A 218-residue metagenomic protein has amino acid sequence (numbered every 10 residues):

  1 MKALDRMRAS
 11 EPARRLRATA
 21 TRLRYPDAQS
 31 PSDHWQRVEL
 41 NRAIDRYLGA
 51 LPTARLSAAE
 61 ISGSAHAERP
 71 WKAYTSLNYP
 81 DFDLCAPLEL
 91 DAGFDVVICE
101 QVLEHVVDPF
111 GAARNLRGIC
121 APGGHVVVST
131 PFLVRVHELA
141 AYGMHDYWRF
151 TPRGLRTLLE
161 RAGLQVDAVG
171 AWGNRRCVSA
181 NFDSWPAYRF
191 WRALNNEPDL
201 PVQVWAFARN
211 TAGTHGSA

Functional and structural regions predicted by a protein language model:
M1-V96, F110-A113, P201-V204, T211-A218: Conserved N-terminal segment of class I S-adenosyl-L-methionine
Y25-R37, F110-N115, H125-A218: S-adenosyl-L-methionine-dependent methyltransferase catalytic module, highlighting the catalytic core
E60, C99, V128: Redox-cofactor binding/interface segments in oxidoreductases and associated redox assembly factors
V96-V102: A short beta-strand submotif of the Rossmann-like class I SAM-dependent methyltransferase core that lines
V102, V106, M144-H145: A generic secondary-structure micro-motif detector that highlights 1-2 residue hydrophobic/ambivalent hotspots embedded
V106-V107, C120-P122: Helix-to-beta-strand junctions that scaffold the AdoMet/dcAdoMet cofactor pocket in Class I SAM-dependent enzymes
